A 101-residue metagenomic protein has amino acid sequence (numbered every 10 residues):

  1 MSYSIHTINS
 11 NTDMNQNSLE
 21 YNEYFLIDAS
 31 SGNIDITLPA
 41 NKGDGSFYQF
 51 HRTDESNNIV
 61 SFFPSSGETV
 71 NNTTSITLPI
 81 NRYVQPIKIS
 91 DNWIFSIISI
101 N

Functional and structural regions predicted by a protein language model:
M1-P64, K88-N101: Exposed extracellular interaction/assembly regions and N-terminal maturation sites
S30-G32, V70, I80: Residues that act as N-cap/strand-start positions at coil-to-secondary-structure junctions
Q49, N71-T74: Intrinsically disordered, low-complexity segments enriched in polar/charged residues with Gly/Pro, especially when
V60, I76, V84: A broad, low-specificity signal marking well-ordered, structured residues that form hydrophobic/aromatic
P64-N72: Short edge-strand/loop segments of extracellular domains
T77-I80, N101: Sequence/structural signature of small/polar-enriched beta-strand/turn repeats that build beta-strand-rich repeat
P79-S90: Extracellular disulfide-bonded cysteine-rich modules/repeats
